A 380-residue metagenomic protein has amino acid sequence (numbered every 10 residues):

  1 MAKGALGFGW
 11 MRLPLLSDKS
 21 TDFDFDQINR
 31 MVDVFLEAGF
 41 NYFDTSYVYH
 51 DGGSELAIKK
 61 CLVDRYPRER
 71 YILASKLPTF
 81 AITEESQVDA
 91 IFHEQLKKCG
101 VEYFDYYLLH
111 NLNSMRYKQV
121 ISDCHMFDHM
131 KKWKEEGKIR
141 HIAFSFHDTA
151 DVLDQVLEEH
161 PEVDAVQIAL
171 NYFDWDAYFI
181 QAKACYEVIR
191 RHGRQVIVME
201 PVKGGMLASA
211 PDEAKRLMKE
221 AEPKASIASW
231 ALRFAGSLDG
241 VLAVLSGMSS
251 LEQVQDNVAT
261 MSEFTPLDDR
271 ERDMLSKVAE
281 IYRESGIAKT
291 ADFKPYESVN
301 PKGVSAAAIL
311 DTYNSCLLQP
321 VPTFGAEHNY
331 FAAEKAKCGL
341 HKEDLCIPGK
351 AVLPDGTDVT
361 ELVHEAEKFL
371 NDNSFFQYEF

Functional and structural regions predicted by a protein language model:
M1-Y71, H129, E135, V363-F380: N-terminal binding-site loop/beta-alpha segment at the start of enzyme catalytic domains that lines or forms
F8, F35, F43, I58 (+9 more regions): Conserved, mostly hydrophobic/aromatic
P14-S17, F23-D26, D33, I82-V202 (+3 more regions): Glycine/proline-rich, positively charged, aromatic-decorated active-site loop/lid region on the catalytic face
L36, N41, A184-F380: Structured C-terminal cap/extension of enzyme domains
Y42-Y49, R140-F144, A243-L245: Short catalytic-loop micro-motif centered on adjacent basic/acidic residues
Y49, G53, H147-D148, S249: Short beta->alpha linker loops
L56-I72, F127, L157-V166, D256-F264: Short, electropositive alpha-helical surface patch
R65-E85, H110: Structural motif corresponding to the early beta-alpha repeats
